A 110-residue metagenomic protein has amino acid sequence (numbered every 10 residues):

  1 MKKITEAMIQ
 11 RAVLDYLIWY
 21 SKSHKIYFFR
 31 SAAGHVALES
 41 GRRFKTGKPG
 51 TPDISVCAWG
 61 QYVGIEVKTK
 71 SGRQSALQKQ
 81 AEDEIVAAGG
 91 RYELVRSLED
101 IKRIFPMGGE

Functional and structural regions predicted by a protein language model:
M1-E110: Catalytic phosphate/metal-binding cores of nucleic-acid and nucleotide-processing enzymes, i.e., regions that mediate
